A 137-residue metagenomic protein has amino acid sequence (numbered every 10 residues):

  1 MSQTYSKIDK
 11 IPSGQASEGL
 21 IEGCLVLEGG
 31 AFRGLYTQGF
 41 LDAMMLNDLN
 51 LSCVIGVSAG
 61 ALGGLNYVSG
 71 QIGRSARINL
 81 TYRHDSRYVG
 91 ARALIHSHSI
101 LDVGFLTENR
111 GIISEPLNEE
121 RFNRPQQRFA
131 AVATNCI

Functional and structural regions predicted by a protein language model:
M1-E22, C136: Small-residue-rich anion-binding loops in enzyme active sites
K7, V89-G90, R121: Short, solvent-exposed coil/turn linker segments
D9-Q15, G34-L35, I78-Y82, P125-R128: Short hydrophobic/aromatic-rich motifs at helix boundaries and adjacent loops
Q15-S17, L46, R121: Structural motif
G19-I113: Patatin-like phospholipase
I113-R128: A short alpha-helix-loop-beta-strand transition element characteristic of N-terminal alpha/beta dinucleotide-binding
Q126-I137: Active-site gating loop/helix substructures
